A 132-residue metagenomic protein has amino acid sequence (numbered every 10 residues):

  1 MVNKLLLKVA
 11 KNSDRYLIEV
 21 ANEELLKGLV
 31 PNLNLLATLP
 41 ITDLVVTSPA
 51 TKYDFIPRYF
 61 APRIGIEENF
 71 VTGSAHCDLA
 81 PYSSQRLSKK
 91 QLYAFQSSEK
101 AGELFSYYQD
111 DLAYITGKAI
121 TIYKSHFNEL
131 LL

Functional and structural regions predicted by a protein language model:
M1-L132: Active-site proximal loop and beta-alpha junction motif in alpha/beta enzyme cores
